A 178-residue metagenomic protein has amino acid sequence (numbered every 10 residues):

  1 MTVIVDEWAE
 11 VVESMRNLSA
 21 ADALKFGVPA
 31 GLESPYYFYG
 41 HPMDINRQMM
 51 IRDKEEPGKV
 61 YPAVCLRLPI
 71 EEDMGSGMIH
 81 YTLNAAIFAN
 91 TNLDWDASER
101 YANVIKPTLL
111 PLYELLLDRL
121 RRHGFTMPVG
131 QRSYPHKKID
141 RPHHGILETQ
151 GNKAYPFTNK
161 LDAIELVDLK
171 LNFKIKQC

Functional and structural regions predicted by a protein language model:
M1-S76, P128-H136: Small/polar-rich, solvent-exposed N-terminal microdomains that initiate assembly or binding
T2-V3, S76-H80, F88-F125: Extracellular/virion structural assembly segments
A21, R122, T126, K176-C178: Secondary-structure boundary elements
F26-A30, I105-N172: Acidic-leaning, charged glycine-interspersed low-complexity segments
E56-L66, E148-Y155, Q177: Aromatic/basic-lined ligand-recognition segments that form π-stacking hydrophobic pockets flanked by Lys/Arg to engage
G77-N92, D162-I175: Oligomerization/assembly interface segments of phage tail-like spikes and tubes
